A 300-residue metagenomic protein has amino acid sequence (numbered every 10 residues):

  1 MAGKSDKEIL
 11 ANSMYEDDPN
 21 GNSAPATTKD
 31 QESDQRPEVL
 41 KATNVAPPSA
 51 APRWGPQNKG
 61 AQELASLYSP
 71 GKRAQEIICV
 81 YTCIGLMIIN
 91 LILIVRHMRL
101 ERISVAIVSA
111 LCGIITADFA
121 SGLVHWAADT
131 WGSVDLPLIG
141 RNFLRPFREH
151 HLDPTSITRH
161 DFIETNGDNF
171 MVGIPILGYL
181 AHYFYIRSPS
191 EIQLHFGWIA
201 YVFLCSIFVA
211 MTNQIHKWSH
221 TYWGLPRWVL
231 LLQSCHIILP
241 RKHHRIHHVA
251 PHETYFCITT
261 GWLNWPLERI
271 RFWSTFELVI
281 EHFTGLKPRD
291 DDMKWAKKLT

Functional and structural regions predicted by a protein language model:
M1-C205, Q214, A250-T300: Non-catalytic, topology-defining segments of multipass membrane proteins
A120-V124, M211-L231: Juxtamembrane/interfacial segments flanking transmembrane helices
L138, V229-C235: General secondary-structure propensity
S234-P251: Cytosolic juxtamembrane regulatory segments of multi-pass membrane proteins
